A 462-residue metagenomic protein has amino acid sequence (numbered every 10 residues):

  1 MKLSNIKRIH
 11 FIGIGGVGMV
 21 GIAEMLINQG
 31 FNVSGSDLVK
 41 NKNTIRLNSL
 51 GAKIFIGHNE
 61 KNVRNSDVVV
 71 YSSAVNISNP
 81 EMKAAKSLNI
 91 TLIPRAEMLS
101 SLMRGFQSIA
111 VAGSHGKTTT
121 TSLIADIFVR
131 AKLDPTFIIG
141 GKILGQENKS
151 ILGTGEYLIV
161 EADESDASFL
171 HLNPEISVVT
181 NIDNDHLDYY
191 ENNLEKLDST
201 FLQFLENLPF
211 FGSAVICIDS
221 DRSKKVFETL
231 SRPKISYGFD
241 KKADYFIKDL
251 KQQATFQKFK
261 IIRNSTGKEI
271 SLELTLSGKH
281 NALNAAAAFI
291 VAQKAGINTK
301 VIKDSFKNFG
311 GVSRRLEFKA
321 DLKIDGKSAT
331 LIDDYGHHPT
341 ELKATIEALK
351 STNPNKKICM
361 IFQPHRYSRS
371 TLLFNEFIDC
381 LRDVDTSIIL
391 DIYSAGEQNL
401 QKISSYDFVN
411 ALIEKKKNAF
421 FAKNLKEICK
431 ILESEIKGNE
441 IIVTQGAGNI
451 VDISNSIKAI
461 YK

Functional and structural regions predicted by a protein language model:
K2, M25-F31, N48, K61-R64 (+4 more regions): Phosphate-binding loop of NTP-binding sites
K2-H10, G18, I22-Q29, I176 (+3 more regions): Nucleotide phosphate-binding/pyrophosphate-handling subdomain across enzymes that bind or process nucleotide phosphates
I9-I14, Q445: Conserved N-terminal Rossmann-fold NAD(P)-binding element of oxidoreductases
N32-R46: NAD(P)-binding Rossmann-fold cofactor-contacting core
S34-G35, T136, I388: Conserved beta-strand positions in the Rossmann-like core of class I SAM-dependent methyltransferases
S36-D37, F55-H58, I93-E97, I138-I139 (+5 more regions): Beta-strand->loop->alpha-helix junctions that form or flank phosphate-binding loops in nucleotide-handling enzymes
N59, I378-G438: C-terminal helical cap/extension that packs against the catalytic core of soluble nucleotide-cofactor enzymes
E81-T91, N207-G212, R232, A344-N353 (+1 more regions): P-loop/Walker A phosphate-binding loop and immediately adjacent motor/lid segment at beta-alpha junctions
